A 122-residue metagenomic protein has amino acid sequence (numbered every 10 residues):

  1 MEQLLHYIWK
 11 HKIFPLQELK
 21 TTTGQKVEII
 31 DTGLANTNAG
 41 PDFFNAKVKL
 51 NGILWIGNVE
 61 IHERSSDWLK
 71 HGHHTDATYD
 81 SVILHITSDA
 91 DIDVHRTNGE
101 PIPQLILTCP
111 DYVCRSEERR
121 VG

Functional and structural regions predicted by a protein language model:
M1-Y7: N-terminal "leader" segments that precede or initiate the main folded domain
Y7-S66, H73-H74, Y79: N-terminal ordered "arm"
H62-S66, D89, P110: An acidic- and aromatic-residue-enriched active-site/binding cleft used to recognize and process polar
S65-H71, Y112-S116: Short, surface-exposed linear segments at secondary-structure transitions and domain or protein termini
K70-G99: Catalytic cores of nucleic-acid endonucleases
H95-S116: Domain-level recognition of nuclease-like catalytic cores that cleave nucleotide substrates
E118-G122: Conserved small/polar residues in nucleotide/adenosyl-binding loops
